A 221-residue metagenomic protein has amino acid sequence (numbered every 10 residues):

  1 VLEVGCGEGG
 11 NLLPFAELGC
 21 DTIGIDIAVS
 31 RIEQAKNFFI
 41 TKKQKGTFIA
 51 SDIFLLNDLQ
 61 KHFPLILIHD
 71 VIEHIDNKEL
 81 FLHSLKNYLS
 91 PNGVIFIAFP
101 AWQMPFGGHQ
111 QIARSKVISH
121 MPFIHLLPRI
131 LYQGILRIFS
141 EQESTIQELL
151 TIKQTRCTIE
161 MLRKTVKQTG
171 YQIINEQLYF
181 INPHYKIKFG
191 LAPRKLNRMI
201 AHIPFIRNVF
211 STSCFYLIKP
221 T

Functional and structural regions predicted by a protein language model:
V1-G107, F215-P220: Conserved SAM-binding loop
E79-S84, V94-Y216: S-adenosyl-L-methionine-dependent methyltransferase catalytic module, highlighting the catalytic core
